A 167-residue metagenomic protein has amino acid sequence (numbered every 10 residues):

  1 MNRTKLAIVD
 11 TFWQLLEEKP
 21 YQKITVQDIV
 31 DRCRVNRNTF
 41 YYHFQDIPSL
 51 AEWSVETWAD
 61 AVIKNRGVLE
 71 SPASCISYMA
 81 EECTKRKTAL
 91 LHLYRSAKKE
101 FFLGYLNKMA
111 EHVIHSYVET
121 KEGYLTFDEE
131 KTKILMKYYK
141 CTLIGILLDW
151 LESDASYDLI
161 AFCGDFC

Functional and structural regions predicted by a protein language model:
M1-K19, K23, D28: Basic, helix-initiating cap at the start of DNA-binding domains
I8, D28-R32, F40, C83: Append "Primarily bacterial transcriptional regulators
T25-V26, D46, D158: Residues that mark the N-terminal boundary/hinge immediately upstream of a DNA-recognition element
T25-V26, S54-I63: Short, basic, alpha-helical segments at the C-terminal edge of helix-turn-helix-like DNA-binding modules
V35-F44, L143: Short hydrophobic/aromatic patch on the recognition helix
K64-H92: Hydrophobic alpha-helical connector segments
K99-Y124, E130-I144: Amphipathic alpha-helical packing segments from all-alpha helical-bundle domains
E130-C167: Hydrophobic alpha-helical segments that form the core of small-molecule binding pockets and/or dimer interfaces
